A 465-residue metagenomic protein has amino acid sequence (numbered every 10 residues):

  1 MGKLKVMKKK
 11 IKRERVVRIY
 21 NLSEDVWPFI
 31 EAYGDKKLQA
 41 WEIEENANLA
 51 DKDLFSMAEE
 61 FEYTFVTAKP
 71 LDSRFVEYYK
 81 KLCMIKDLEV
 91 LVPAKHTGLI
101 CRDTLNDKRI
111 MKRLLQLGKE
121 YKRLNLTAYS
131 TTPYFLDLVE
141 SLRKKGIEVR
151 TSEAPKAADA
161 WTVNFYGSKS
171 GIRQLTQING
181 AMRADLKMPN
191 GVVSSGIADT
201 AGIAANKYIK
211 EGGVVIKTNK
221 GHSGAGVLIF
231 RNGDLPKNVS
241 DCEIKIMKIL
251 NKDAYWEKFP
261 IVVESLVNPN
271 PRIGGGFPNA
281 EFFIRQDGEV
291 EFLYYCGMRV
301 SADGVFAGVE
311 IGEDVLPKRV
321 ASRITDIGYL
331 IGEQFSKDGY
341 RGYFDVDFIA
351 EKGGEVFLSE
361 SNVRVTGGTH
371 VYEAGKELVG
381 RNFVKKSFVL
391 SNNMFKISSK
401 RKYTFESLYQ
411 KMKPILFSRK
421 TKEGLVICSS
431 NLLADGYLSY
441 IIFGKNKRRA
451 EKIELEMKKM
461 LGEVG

Functional and structural regions predicted by a protein language model:
M1-L38, E45-A47, L54: Terminal domain-start leader segments
Q39-E59, T64-T67: Histidine-anchored nucleotide/phosphate-binding helix
L49-K52, A68-L71, F75-T200: Conserved N-proximal alpha/beta basic substrate-recognition cap immediately N-terminal to, or forming the N-lobe
K145, T162-I261, L316-K318: Active-site nucleotide/adenylate-binding loops and adjacent lid/helix of ATP-dependent enzymes
I209-V215, V239-V300, A350-F357: Phosphate-binding site of ATP-dependent enzymes
D241-K248, P269-N270, N279-L330, Q334 (+1 more regions): ATP-dependent carboxylate/phosphate-activation module, predominantly the ATP-grasp catalytic core and closely related
K252-I273, F277, V305-G353, N392-S418: A long amphipathic alpha-helix within ATP-dependent nucleotide-binding catalytic cores
V379-G465: Peripheral (often C-terminal) accessory segments that flank ATP-dependent C-N-forming ligase machineries
